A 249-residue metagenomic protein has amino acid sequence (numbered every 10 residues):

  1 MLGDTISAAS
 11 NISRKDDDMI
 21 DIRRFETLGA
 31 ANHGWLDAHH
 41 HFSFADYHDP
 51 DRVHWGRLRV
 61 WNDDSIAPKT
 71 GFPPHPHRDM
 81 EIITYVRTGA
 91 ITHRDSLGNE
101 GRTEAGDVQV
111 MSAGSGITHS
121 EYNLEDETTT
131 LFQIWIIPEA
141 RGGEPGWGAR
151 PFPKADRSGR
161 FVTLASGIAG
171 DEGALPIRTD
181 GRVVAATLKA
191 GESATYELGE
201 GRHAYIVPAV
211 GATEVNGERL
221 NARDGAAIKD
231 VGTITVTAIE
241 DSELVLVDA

Functional and structural regions predicted by a protein language model:
M1-A249: Jelly-roll (double-stranded beta-helix
